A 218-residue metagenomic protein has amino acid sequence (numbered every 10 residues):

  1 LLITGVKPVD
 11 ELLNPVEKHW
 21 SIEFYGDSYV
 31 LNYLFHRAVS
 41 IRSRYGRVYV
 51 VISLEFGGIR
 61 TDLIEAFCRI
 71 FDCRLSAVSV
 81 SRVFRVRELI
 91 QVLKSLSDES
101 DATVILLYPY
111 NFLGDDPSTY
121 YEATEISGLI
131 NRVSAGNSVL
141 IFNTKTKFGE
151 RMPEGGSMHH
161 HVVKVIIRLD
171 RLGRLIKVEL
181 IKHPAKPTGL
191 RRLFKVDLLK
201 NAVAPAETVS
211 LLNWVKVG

Functional and structural regions predicted by a protein language model:
L1-I70: The Walker A/P-loop phosphate-binding site
K18-W20, Y45-G46, V78, S100-D101 (+2 more regions): Short, well-ordered alpha-helix to beta-strand connector turns
E23, T103-L107, L140: Structural motif
D27-N32, F84-R87, K147: Short beta->alpha connector loops
A38-I41, E122-G136: Catalytic-core regions built around general acid/base machinery
V50-D116: Conserved inter-motif catalytic segment of the P-loop NTP-binding fold
S118-G128, M152-G156: Charged helix-capping and loop-helix junction motifs
V133-G218: Phosphate-binding/switch region of NTP-binding enzymes
